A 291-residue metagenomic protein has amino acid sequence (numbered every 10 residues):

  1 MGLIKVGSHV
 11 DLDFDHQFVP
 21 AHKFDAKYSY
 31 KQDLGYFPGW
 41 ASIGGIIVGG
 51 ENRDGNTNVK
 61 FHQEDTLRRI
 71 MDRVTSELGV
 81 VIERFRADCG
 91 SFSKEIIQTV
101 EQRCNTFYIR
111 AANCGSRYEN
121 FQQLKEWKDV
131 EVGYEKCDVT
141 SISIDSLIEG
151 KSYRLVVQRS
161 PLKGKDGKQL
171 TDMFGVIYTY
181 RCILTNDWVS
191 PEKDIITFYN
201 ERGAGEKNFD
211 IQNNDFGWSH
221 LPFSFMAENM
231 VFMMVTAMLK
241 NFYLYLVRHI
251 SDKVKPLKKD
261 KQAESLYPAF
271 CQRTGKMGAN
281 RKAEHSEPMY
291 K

Functional and structural regions predicted by a protein language model:
M1-G39: Active-site-proximal, Lys/Arg-enriched surface segment that forms a nucleic-acid-binding/basic interface patch
S8-F18, G45, I82-F92, F107 (+3 more regions): Short, conserved catalytic/metal-binding motifs centered on acidic residues
H22-Y28, V48-N52, K94-V100, Y118-L124: Short acidic, glycine/serine/threonine-rich loops at helix termini
Y30-L78: Electropositive, glycine- and tryptophan-enriched low-complexity nucleic-acid-binding patches
N58-S116: Domain-level cores of phosphate- or acyl-group-handling catalytic modules
Y108-N214: An anionic, glycine-rich sequence signature occurring as long contiguous blocks
E192-I196, G203-N214, W218-V254: C-terminal catalytic subdomain
F242-K291: A short, flexible helix-boundary coil/loop motif
